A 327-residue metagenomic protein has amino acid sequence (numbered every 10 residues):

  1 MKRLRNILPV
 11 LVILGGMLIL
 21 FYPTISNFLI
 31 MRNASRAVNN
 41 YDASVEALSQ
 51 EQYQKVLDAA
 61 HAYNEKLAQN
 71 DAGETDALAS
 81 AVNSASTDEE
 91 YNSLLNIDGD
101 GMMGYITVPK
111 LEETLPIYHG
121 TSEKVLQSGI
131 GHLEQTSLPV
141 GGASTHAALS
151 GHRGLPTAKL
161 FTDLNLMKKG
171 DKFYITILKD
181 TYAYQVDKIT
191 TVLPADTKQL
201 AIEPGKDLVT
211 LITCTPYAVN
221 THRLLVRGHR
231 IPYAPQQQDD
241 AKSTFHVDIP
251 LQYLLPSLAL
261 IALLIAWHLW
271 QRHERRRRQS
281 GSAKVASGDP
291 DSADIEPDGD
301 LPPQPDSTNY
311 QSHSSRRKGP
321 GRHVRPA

Functional and structural regions predicted by a protein language model:
M1-K2, R322: C-terminal accessory segment of soluble enzyme catalytic cores
K2-P250: Solvent-exposed, non-transmembrane regions of membrane-associated and secreted proteins
P23, D42, Q54, L254 (+3 more regions): Compositionally biased, intrinsically disordered low-complexity regions enriched in proline and serine
D240-D291: C-terminal single-pass membrane-anchor helix
R276-A327: Cytoplasmic C-terminal tails of single-pass
